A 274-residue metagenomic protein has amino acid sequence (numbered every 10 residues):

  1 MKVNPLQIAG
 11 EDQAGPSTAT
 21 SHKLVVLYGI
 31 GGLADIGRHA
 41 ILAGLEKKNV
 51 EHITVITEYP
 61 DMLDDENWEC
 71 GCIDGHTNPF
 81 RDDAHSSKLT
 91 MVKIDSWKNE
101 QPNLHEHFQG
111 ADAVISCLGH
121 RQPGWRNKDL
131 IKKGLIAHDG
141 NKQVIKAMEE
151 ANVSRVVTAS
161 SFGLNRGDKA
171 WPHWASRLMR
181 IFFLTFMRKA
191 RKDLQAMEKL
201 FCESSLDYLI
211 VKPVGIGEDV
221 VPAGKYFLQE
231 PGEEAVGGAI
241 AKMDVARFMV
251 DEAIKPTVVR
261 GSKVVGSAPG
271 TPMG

Functional and structural regions predicted by a protein language model:
P5, G10, V25, V55 (+3 more regions): NAD(P)H-binding glycine-rich loop region in Rossmannoid oxidoreductase-like domains and their noncatalytic homologs
T20-V50: N-terminal Rossmann NAD(P)H-binding glycine-rich loop of SDR-like oxidoreductase domains
Y28-I30, I56, C117-L118, V156-F162 (+1 more regions): SDR active-site strand-loop-helix element
T54, Y59-M62, K128, L135-I136 (+1 more regions): Conserved Rossmann-fold NAD(P)-dependent oxidoreductase catalytic core, especially the SDR/UDP-sugar
I136-H138, K192-D193, V211, G237-V250 (+1 more regions): Substrate-positioning beta->alpha
R166-W171, V220-Y226, I254-G261: Glycine/proline-rich active-site loop of Rossmann-fold NAD(P)-dependent oxidoreductases
E198-D219: Conserved beta-loop-beta element that borders a ligand/cofactor-binding pocket
Y208, E252-G274: Core catalytic loop region at the nicotinamide-binding pocket of NAD(P)H-dependent oxidoreductases
